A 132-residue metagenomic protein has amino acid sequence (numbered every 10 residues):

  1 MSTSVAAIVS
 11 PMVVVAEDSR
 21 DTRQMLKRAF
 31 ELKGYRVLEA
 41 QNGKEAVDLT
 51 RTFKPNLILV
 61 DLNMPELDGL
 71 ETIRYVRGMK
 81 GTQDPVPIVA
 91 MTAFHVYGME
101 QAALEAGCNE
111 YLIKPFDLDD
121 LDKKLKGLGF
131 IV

Functional and structural regions predicted by a protein language model:
M1-V14, D119-V132: Non-catalytic signal-transmission and effector/linker regions of two-component phosphorelay proteins
E17: Conserved acidic carboxylate
Q24-L32: Charged docking surfaces used in two-component/phosphorelay signaling
G34-Q41, L49: Short hydrophobic/Thr-rich beta-strand motif most characteristic of the beta2 strand and flanking loop of CheY-like
F53-L59: Active-site beta3 strand of CheY-like receiver
M64: Receiver (REC) domain active-site loop signature in two-component systems and cognate sites in sensor histidine kinases
